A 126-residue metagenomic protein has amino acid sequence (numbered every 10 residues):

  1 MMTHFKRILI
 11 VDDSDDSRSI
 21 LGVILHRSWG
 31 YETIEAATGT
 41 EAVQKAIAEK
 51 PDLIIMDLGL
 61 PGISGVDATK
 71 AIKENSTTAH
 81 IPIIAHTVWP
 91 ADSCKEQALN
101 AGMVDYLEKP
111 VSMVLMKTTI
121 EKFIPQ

Functional and structural regions predicted by a protein language model:
M1-L9, V114-Q126: Non-catalytic signal-transmission and effector/linker regions of two-component phosphorelay proteins
D15-I34, A101: Two-component/phosphorelay signaling modules centered on CheY-like receiver
E35, L60-I63, D92: Residue-level signal for the "D+5" position in two-component response regulator receiver
T38-E41, S64-K70: Acidic catalytic/metal-coordinating carboxylates
E49-I55, L60: Active-site beta3 strand of CheY-like receiver
D67, A79, P90-D105, T118 (+1 more regions): Alpha4 helix (beta4-alpha4-beta5 surface) of REC/receiver domains from two-component response regulators
K109: A Lys-centered signature of the CheY-like receiver
